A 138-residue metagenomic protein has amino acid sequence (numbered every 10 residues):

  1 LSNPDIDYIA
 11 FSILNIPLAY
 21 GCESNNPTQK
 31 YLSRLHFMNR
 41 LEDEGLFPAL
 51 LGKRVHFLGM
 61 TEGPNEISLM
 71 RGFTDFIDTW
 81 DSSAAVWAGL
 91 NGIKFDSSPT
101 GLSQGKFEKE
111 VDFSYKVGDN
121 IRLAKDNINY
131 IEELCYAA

Functional and structural regions predicted by a protein language model:
L1-G52: Conserved alpha/beta-domain cores
F11-I13, F57-G59, A84: A cross-domain feature marking catalytic cores of carbohydrate-active enzymes and several ubiquitous metabolic/repair
N39-V55, G63-A138: Alpha/beta catalytic cores of nucleotide-metabolism and tRNA/nucleoside-modifying enzymes
